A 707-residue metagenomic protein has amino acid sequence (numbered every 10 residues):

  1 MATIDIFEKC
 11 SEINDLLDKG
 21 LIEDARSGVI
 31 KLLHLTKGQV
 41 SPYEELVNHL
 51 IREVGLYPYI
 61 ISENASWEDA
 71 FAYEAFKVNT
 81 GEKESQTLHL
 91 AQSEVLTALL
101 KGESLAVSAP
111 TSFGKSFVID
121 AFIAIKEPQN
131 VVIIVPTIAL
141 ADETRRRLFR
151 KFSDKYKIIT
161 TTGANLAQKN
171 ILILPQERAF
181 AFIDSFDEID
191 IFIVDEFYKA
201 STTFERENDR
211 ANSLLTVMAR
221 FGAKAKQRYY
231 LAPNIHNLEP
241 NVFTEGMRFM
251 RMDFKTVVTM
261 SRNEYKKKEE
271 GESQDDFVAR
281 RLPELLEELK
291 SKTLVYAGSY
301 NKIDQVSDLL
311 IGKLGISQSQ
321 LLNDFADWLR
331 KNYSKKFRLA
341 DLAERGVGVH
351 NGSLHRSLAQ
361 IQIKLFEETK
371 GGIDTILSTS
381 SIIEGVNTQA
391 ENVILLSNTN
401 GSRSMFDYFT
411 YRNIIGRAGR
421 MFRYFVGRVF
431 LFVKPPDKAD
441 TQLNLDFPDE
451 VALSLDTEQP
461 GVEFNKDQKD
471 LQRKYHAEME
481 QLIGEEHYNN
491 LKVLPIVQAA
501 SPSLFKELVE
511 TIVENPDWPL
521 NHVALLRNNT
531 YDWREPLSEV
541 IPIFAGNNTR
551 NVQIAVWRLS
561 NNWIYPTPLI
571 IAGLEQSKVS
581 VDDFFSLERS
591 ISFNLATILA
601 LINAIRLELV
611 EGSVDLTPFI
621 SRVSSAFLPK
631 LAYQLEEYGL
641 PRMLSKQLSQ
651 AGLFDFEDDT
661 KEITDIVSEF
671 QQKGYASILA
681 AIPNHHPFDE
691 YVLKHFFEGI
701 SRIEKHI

Functional and structural regions predicted by a protein language model:
M1-I707: N-terminal helicase ATP-binding lobe
